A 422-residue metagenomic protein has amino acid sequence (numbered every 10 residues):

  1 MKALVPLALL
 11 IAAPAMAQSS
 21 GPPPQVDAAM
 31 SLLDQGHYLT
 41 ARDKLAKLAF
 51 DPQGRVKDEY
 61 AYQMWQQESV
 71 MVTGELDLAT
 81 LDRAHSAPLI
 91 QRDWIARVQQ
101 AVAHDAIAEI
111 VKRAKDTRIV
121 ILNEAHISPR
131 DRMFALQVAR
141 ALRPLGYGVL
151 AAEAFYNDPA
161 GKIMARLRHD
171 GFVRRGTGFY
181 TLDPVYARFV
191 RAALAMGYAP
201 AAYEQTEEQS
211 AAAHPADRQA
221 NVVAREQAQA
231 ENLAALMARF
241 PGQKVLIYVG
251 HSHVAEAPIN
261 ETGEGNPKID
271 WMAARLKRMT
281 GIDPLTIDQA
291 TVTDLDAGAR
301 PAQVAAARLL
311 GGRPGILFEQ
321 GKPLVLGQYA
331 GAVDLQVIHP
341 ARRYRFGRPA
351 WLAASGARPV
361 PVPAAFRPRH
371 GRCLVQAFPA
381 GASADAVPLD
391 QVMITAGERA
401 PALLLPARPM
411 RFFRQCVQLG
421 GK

Functional and structural regions predicted by a protein language model:
M1-L7: Sec-dependent signal peptide recognition, specifically the positively charged N-region followed immediately by
A12-P14: N-terminal signal peptide c-region/cleavage motif recognized by signal peptidases
Q18-K422: Compositional signal for N-terminal targeting/processing segments
